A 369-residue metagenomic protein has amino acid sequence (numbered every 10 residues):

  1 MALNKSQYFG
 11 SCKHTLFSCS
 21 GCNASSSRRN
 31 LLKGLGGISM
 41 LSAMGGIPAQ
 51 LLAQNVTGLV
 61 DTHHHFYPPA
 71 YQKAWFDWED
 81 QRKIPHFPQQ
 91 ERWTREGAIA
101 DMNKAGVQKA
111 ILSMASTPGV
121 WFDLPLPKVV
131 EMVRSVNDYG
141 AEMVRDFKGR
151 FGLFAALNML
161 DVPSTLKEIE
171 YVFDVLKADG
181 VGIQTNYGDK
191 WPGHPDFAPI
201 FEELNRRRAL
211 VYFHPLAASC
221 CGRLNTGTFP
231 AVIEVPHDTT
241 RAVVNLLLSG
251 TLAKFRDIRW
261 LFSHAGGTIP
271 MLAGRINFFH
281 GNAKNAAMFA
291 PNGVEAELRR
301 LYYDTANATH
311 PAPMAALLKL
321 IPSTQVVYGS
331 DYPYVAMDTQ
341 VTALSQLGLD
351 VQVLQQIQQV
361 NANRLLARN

Functional and structural regions predicted by a protein language model:
A2-I47, N55-G58, T62, P68-K109 (+6 more regions): Mid-to-C-terminal alpha-helical segments outside catalytic/metal-binding sites
Y8-F17, P68-W93, D123-V130, A218-T239 (+1 more regions): Active-site gating loops and adjacent loop-to-helix segments of metal-dependent hydrolytic enzymes
L52-T57, T94-G106, D196-V211, G250-A253 (+1 more regions): Short amphipathic alpha-helices and their capping/turn segments at secondary-structure boundaries
G58, G106-K109, F147-L153, L176-G180 (+4 more regions): Short, well-ordered coil/turn segments that N-cap beta-strands
H63-H65, H214, H264: Histidine-centered divalent metal-coordination motifs
Q108-K109, M114-L246: Active-site gating/metal-coordination segments in enzymes
L210-F213, H237-L247, L252, T268-A287: Conserved N-terminal glycine/acidic-rich loop preference
P236-T240, T251-D257, G281-M337: Active-site-adjacent C-terminal substructures of enzyme catalytic domains
